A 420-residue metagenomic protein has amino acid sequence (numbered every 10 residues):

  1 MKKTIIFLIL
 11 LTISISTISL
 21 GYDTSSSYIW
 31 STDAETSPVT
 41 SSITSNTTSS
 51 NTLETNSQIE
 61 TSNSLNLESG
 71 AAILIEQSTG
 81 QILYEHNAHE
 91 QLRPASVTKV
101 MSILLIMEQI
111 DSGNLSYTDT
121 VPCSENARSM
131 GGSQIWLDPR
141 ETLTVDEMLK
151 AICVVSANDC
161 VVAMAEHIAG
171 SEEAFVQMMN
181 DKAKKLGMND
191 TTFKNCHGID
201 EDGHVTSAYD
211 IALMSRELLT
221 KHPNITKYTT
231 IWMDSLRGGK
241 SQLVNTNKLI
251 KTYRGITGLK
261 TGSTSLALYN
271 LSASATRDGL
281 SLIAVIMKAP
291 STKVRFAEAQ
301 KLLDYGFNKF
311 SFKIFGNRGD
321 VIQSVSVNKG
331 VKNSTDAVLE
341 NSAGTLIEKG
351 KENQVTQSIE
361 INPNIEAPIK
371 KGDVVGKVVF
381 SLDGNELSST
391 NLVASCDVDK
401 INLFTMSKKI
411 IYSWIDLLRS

Functional and structural regions predicted by a protein language model:
M1-K2, P94, V145, L403 (+1 more regions): Structural motif marking the loop-to-transmembrane transition
K2-D23: Sec-dependent N-terminal signal peptides of Gram-positive bacterial secreted proteins and lipoproteins
K3-T4, T47, T52, S57 (+2 more regions): N-terminal cationic leader/targeting segments used for protein routing and processing
I15-S16, S112, N317: Residues in and immediately flanking transmembrane alpha helices
T17, N114, E172, L236-R237: A short hydrophobic/aromatic micro-motif that marks alpha-helical segments and, especially, helix-coil
Y22-H222: Active-site-adjacent loops and short helices of periplasmic peptidoglycan-processing enzymes
M188-T192, D200-S420: Domain-terminus/edge residues, biased toward the C-terminal soluble/receptor-binding domains of extracytoplasmic
